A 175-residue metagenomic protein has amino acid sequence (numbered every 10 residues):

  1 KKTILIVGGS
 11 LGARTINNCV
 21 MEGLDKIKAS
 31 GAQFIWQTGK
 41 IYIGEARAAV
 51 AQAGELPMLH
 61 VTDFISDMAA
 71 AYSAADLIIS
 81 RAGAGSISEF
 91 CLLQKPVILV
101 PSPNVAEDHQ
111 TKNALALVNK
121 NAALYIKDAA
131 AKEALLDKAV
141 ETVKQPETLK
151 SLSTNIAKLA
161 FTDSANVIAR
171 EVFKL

Functional and structural regions predicted by a protein language model:
K1-S80, Q110-A114, N119, I126-L136: Donor-nucleotide binding loops and adjacent catalytic segments primarily of GT-B fold Leloir glycosyltransferases
A69, I87-K95, L115: Short alpha-helical segment that forms part of, or immediately flanks, the ligand-binding pocket in carbohydrate-active
S73-I87, K95-P96: Acidic donor-binding loop of glycosyltransferase active sites
S80, P96-E107: Short hydrophobic beta-strand element within catalytic cores of glycosyltransferases and related nucleotide-activated
L124-A130, T142-P146: Conserved acidic donor-binding segment of nucleotide-sugar-dependent glycosyltransferases
A139, V143-E147, V172-L175: Short, hydrophobic alpha-helical segments
T148-T162: A short, well-ordered alpha-helix in the C-terminal region of glycosyltransferases
F161-L175: C-terminal alpha-helical cap of glycosyltransferases
